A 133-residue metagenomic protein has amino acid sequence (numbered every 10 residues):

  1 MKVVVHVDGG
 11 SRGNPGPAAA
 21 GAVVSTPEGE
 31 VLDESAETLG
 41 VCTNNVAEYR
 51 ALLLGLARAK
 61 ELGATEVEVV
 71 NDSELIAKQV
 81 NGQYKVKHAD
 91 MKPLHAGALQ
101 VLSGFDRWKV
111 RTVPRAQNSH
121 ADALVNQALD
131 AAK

Functional and structural regions predicted by a protein language model:
M1-V46, A57-E61, T65: RNase H-like nuclease fold core
G10-N14, L53-A131: RNase H catalytic domain
V23-T26, V41-T43, K87-A89, A128-A132: Short, low-complexity, polar/charged sequence segments that are solvent-exposed and flexible
A47-A51: Loop-to-helix element that buttresses phosphate recognition and phosphoryl-transfer chemistry
